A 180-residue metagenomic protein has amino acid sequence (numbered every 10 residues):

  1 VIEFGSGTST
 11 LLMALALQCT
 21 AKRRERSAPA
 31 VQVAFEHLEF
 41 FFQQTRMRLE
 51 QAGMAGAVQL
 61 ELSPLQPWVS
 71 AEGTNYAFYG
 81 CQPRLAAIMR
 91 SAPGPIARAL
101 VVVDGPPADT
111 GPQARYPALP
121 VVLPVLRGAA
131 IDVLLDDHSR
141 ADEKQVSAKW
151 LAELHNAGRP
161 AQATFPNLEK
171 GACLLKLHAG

Functional and structural regions predicted by a protein language model:
V1-G7: Conserved class I S-adenosyl-L-methionine
G7, L38-F40: Residues in the short beta-alpha loop(s) of Rossmann-like NAD(P)-binding domains
T8-E25: Conserved SAM-binding loop of SAM-dependent methyltransferases across substrates and taxa, primarily the Class I
A16-A21, L49, L126, L154: Active-site catalytic pocket residues across diverse enzymes, especially alpha/beta-hydrolases
R24-E36: Conserved SAM-binding motif I beta-strand of class I
A28-A30, G53-L60, A157-R159: A short helix-to-beta-strand connector/capping loop
Q43-I96: S-adenosyl-L-methionine
A99, P106-G180: C-terminal substrate-binding/active-site "lid" region of AdoMet-derived donor-dependent transferases
